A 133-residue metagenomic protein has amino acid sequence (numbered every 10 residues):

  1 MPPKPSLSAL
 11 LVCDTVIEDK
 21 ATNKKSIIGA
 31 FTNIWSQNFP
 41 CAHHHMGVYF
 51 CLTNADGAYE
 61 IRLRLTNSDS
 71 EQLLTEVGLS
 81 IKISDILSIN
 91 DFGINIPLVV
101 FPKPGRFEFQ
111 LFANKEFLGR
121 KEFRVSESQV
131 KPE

Functional and structural regions predicted by a protein language model:
P2-E133: Contiguous segments within soluble domain cores/interaction surfaces
